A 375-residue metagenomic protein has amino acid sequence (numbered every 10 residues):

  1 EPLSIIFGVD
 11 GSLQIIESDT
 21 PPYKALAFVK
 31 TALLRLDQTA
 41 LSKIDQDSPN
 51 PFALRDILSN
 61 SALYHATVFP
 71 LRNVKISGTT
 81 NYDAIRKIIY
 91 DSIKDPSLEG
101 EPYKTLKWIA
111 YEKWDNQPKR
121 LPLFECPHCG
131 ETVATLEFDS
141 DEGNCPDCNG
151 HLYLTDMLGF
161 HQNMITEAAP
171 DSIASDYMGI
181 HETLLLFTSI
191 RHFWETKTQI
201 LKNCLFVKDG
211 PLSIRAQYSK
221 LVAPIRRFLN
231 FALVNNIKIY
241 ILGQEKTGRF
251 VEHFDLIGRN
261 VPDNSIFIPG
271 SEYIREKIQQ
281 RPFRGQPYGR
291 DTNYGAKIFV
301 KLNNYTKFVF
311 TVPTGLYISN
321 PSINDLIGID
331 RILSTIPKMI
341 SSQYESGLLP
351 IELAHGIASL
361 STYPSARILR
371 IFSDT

Functional and structural regions predicted by a protein language model:
E1-S4, I57-T375: Long, contiguous domain-sized segments
S4-S12: Two-metal-ion RNase H-like nuclease active-site motif
G8, V29, V207: Generic enzyme active-site microenvironment
S12-I15, A32-R35, L212-I214, T247-F250: Short loop/turn segments at secondary-structure transitions that flank enzyme active sites
S12-T20, K113-W114: Catalytic micro-motifs at enzyme active sites that drive phosphoryl/nucleotidyl and oxygen chemistry
I16-L26, H192-L201: Short, surface-exposed loop and linker segments with low hydrophobicity and enrichment for Pro/Ser/Thr
E17-S77: Acidic, metal-ligating active-site segments
